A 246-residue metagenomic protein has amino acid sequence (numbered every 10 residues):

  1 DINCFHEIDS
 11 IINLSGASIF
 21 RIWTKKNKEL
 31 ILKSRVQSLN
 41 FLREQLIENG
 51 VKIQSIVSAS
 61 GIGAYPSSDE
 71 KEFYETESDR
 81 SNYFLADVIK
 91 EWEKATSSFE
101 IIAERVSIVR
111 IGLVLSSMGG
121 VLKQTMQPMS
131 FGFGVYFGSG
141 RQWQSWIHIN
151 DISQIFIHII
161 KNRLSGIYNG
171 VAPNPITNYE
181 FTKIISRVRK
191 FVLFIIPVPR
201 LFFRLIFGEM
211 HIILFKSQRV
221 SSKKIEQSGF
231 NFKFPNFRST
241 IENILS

Functional and structural regions predicted by a protein language model:
D1-Q37: NAD(P)H-binding glycine-rich loop region in Rossmannoid oxidoreductase-like domains and their noncatalytic homologs
N40-N82: Conserved Rossmann-fold NAD(P)-dependent oxidoreductase catalytic core, especially the SDR/UDP-sugar
S60, K94-S117: Conserved beta-loop-beta element that borders a ligand/cofactor-binding pocket
R80-L85, G112-G119, S139-I147: Glycine-rich "substrate-gating" loop/helix at the edge of Rossmann-like oxidoreductase active sites
K90, I102-E104, L115-Q124, H158-Y168: Glycine/proline-rich active-site loop of Rossmann-fold NAD(P)-dependent oxidoreductases
M126-G134, Q142-I176: Alpha-helical substrate-binding/gating segment
N162-E209, E242-L245: Mid/C-terminal beta-alpha module of Rossmann-like enzyme folds, strongest in SDR-family dehydrogenases/epimerases
I212-S246: C-terminal amphipathic/interface module of NAD(P)-dependent oxidoreductases and related NAD-binding regulators
